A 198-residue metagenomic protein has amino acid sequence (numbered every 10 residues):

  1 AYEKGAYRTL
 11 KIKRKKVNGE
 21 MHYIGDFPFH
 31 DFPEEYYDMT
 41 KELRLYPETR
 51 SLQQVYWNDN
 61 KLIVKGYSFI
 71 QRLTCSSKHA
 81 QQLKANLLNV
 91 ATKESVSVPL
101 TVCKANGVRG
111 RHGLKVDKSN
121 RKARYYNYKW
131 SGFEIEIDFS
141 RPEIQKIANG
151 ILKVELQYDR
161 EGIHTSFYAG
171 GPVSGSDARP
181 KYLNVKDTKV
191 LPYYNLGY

Functional and structural regions predicted by a protein language model:
A1-Y198: Basic, ligand-binding patches in group-transfer machinery, especially extracytoplasmic/periplasmic segments
